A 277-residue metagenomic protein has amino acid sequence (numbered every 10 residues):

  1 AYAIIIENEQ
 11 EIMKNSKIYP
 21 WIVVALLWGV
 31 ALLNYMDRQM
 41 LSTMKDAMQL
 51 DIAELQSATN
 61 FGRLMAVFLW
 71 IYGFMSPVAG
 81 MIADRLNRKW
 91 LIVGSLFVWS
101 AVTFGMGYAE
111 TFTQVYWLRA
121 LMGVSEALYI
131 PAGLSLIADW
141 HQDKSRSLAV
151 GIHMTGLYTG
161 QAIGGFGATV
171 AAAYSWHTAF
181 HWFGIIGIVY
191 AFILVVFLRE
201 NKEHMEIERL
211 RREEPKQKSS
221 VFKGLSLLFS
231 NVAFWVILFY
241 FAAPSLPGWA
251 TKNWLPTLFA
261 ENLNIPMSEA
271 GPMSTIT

Functional and structural regions predicted by a protein language model:
K14-S16, M205-V236, N262: Juxtamembrane intracellular "pre-TM" segments in multi-pass secondary transporters
I22-E54, T251-P256: Extracytoplasmic
Q39, L69-P77, Q161-A162: Residue-level signature of mid-helix packing/kink "hotspots" within the transmembrane helices of 12-pass Major
L41-S42, N231-T275: Extracytoplasmic gate region of multi-pass secondary transporters
M44-G73: Extracellular/periplasmic helix-loop-helix junction of adjacent transmembrane segments in MFS-like secondary
F74-E110: Conserved MFS/SLC helix-loop-helix module at the cytosolic interface between two early adjacent transmembrane helices
L118-G156: Cytoplasmic helix-loop-helix junction between adjacent transmembrane helices in 12-TM secondary transporters
H153, L157-N201: Helix-loop-helix hairpin linking two adjacent transmembrane segments in secondary transporters
